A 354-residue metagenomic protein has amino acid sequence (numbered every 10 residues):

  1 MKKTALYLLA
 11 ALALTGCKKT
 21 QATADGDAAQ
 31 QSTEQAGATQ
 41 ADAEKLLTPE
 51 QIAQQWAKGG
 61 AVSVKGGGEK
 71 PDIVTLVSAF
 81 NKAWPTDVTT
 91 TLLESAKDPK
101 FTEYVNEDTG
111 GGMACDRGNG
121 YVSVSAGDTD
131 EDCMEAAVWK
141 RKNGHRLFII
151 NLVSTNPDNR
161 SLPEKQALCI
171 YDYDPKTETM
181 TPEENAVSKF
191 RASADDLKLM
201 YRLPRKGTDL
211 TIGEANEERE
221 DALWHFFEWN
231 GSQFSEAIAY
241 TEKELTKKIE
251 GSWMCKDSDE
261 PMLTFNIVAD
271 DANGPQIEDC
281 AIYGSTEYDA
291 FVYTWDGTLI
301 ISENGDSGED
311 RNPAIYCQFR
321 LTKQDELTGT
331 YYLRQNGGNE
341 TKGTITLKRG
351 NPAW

Functional and structural regions predicted by a protein language model:
T15-G16: C-terminal motif of bacterial Sec signal peptides marking the signal peptidase cleavage site
A24-K140: Terminal domain-start segments
E135-N143, M200-K206: Structural signature of eukaryotic scaffold interfaces centered on beta-propeller domains
K142-N185: Mid-length scaffold segments of soluble, non-membrane domains
T179-K243, A290-V292, I301-R320: Short aromatic loop motif centered on NTY/YTY
F226-F227, G231-S235, Y240-L245, Y288 (+2 more regions): Edge beta-strand at a domain terminus
Y240-M254, N266-A272, T322, N351-W354: N-terminal helix-cap/turn-to-beta initiation motif at the start of protein domains
D259-G297: N-terminal glycine/threonine-rich, aromatic-flanked beta-hairpin/loop signature
